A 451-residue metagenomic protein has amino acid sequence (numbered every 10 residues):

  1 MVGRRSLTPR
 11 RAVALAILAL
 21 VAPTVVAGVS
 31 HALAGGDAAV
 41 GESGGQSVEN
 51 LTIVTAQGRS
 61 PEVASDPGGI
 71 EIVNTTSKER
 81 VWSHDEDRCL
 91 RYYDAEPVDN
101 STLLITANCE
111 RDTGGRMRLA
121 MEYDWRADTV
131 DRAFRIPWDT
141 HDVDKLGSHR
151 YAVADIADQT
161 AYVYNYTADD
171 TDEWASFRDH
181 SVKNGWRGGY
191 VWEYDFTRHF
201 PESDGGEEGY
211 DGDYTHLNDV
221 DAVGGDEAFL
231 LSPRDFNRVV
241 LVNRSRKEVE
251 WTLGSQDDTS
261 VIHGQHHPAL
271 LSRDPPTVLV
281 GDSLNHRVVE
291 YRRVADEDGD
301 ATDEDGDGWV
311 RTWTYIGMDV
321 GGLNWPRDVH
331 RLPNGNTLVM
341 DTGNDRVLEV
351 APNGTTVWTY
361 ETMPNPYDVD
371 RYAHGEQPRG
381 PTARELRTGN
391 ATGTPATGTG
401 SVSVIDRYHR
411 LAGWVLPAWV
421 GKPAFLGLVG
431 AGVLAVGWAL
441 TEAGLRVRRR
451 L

Functional and structural regions predicted by a protein language model:
M1-L451: Hydrophobic alpha-helical segments
